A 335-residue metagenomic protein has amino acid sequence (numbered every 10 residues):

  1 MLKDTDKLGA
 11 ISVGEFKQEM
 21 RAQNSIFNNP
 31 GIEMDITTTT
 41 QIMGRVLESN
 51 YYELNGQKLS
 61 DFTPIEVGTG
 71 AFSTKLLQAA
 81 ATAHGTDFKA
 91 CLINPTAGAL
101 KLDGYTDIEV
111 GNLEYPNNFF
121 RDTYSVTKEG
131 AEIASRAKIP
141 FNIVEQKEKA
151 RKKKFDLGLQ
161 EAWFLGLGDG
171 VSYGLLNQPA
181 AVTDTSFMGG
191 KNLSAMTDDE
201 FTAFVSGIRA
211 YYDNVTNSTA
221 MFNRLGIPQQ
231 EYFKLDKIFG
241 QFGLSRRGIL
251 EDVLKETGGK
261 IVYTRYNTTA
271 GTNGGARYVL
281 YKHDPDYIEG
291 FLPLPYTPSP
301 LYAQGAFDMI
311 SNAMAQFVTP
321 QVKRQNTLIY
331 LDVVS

Functional and structural regions predicted by a protein language model:
M1-G70, D236-S335: Sequence/fold signature of self-assembling virion shell proteins
T39-T123: Assembly/oligomerization interface modules of large self-assembling protein complexes
D61-G68, K75, Y105-L113, W163 (+3 more regions): Intrinsically disordered, low-complexity boundary segments flanking structured domains
L92-E109, E148-L159, P295-P298: Short charge-dense sequence patches
F120-A203: Alpha-helical scaffold segments that mediate packing/assembly in large oligomeric complexes
F155, L159-A162, V205-T216, V253-T257: Hydrophobic, Leu/Ile/Phe/Ala-enriched alpha-helical segments that form helix-helix packing faces
D169-Y173, A180-V182, Q230-K234, T268-T269 (+1 more regions): Short, catalytically relevant binding-site loops at active-site mouths
L176-R246: Extended, solvent-exposed, turn-rich assembly/linker loops in the middle of proteins
